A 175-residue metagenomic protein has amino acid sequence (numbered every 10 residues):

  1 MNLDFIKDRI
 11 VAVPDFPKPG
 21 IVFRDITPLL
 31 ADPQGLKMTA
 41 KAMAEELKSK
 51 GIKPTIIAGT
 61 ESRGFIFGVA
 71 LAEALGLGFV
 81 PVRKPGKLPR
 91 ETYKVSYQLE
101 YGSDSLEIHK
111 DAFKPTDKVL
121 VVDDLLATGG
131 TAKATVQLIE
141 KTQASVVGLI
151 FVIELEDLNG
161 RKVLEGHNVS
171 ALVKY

Functional and structural regions predicted by a protein language model:
M1-K53: Active-site-facing substrate-recognition patch
N2, D8, A134-Y175: PRPP-dependent phosphoribosyltransferase catalytic core
I52-E61: Short glycine-rich phosphate-binding loop at a beta-alpha junction
T55, D117, V147: Conserved acidic residues
I66-L75, V136: Short Gly/Thr/Asp-enriched flexible loops that form oxyanion-binding sites at enzyme active sites
A74, S96-E100, L164-N168: Short, hinge-like loop/turn segments at secondary-structure boundaries
V80-L120: Short, glycine/charge-rich flexible loops or terminal/linker lids adjacent to PRPP-binding catalytic cores
D124, G129: Conserved G/P- and acidic residue-centered "switch" motifs that form tight phosphate/ATP-binding loops in soluble
